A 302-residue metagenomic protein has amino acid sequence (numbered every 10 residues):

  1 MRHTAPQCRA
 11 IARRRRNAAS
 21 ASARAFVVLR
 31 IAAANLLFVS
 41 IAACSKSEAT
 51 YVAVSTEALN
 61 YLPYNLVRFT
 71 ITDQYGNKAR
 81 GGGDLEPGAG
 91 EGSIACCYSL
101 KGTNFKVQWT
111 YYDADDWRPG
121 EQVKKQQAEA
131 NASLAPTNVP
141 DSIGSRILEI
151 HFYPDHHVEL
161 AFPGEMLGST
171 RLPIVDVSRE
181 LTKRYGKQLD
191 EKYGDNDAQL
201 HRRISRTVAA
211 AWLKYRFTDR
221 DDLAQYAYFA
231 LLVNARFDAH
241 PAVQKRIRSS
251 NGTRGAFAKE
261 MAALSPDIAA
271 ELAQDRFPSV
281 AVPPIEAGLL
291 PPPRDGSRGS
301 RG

Functional and structural regions predicted by a protein language model:
M1-R24: N-terminal secretory signal peptides that target proteins for export/translocation
V28-A34: Sec-dependent signal peptide recognition, specifically the positively charged N-region followed immediately by
S40-A43: C-terminal motif of bacterial Sec signal peptides marking the signal peptidase cleavage site
K46-Y51, A114-G302: Intrinsically disordered, low-complexity segments enriched in small/polar residues
T50, P63, S99-K101, S142: Solvent-exposed loop and beta-edge segments used for protein-protein assembly and interaction
T56-Y64: Structural motif
I71-D116: Tryptophan-paired
